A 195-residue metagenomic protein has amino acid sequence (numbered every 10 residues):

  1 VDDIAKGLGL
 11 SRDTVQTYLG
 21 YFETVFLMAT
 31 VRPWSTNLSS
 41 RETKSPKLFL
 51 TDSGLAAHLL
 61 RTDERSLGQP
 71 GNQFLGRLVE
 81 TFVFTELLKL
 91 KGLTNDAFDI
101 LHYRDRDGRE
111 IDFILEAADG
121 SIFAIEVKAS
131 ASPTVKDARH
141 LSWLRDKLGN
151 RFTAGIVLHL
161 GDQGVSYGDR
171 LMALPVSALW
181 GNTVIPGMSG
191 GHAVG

Functional and structural regions predicted by a protein language model:
V1-I122: Accessory nucleic acid-recognition modules appended to NTPase machines
G92-N95, W143-R151: Arginine/glycine-rich "motif VI" loop of SF2 helicases in the C-terminal RecA-like domain
D99, A154, R170-M172: Conserved beta-strand segments of alpha/beta enzyme cores
D105, H159-L160: Cofactor-binding loop segments of dinucleotide-utilizing enzymes, especially the Rossmann-like FAD- and NAD(P)+-binding
F123-S132: Active-site ExK catalytic segment of metal-dependent nucleases
A131-L141: Active-site-adjacent loop/helix micro-motif of nuclease/hydrolase catalytic cores
T153-H159: Short, hydrophobic beta-strand segments that form beta-sheet elements in well-ordered domains
L160-G195: Domain-level recognition of nuclease-like catalytic cores that cleave nucleotide substrates
